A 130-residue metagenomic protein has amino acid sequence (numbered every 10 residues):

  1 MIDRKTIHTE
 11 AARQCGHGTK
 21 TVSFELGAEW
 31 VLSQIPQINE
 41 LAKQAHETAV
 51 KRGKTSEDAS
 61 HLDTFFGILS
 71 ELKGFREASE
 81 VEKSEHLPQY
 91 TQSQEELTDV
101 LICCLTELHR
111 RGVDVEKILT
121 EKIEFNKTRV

Functional and structural regions predicted by a protein language model:
M1-T19, Q37-R52: Extreme N-terminal leader/activation tails
K5, T21, F66-L69: Amphipathic alpha-helical repeat elements characteristic of tetratricopeptide repeat
G16-E29: Extracellular interaction modules
Q34-V130: Flexible "arm" and connector segments at domain edges
